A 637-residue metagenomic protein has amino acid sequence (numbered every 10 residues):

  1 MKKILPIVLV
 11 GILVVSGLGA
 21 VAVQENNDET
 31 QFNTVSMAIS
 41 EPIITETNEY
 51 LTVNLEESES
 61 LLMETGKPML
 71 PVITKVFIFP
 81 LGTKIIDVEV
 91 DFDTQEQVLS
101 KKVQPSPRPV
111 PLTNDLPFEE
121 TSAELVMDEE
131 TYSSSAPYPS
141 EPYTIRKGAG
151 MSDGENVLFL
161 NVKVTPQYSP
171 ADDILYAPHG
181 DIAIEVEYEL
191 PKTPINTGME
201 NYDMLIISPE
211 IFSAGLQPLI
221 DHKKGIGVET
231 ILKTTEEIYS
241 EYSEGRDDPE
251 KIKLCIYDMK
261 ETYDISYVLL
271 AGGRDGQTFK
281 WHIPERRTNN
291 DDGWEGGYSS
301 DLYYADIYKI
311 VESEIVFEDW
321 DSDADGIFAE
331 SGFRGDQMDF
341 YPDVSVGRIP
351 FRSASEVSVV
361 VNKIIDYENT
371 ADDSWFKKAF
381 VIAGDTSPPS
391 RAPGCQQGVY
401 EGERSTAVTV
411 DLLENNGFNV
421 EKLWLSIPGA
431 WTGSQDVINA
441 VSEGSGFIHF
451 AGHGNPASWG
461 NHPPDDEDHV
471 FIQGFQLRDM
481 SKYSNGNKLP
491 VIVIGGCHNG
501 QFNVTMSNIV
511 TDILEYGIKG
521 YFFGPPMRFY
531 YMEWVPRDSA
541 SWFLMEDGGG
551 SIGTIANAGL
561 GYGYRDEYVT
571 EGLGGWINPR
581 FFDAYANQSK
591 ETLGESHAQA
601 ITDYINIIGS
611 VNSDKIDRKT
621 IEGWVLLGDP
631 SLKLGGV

Functional and structural regions predicted by a protein language model:
M1-I4, L9: Positively charged n-region of N-terminal signal peptides that target proteins for export
L9-S16: Bacterial N-terminal signal peptides
S16-D28: Sec-dependent signal peptide cleavage junction
N26-V637: Cysteine-dependent hydrolase recognition
